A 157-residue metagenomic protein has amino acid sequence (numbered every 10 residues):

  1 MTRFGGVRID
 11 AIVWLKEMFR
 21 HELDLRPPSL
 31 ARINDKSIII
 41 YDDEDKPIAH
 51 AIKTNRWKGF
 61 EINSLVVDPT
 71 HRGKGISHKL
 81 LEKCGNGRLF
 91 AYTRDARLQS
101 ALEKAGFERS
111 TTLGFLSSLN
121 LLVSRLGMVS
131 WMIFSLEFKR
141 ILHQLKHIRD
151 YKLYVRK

Functional and structural regions predicted by a protein language model:
M1-P28, I39, M128, R149-K157: Short amphipathic alpha-helix that is part of the acyltransferase structural core
G6, V67, Y92-T93: Conserved residues at beta->alpha junctions
H21-P69: A conserved beta-strand-loop-helix scaffold within acyl/acetyltransferase catalytic domains
V67, R72-N86: Conserved acetyl-CoA-binding loop-helix of GNAT-fold acetyltransferases
G85-S100: Conserved GNAT acetyl-CoA-binding A-motif
Y92, E108-K139: Conserved catalytic-core motifs of GNAT/GCN5-like acyltransferases
L102-E103, F107: Conserved active-site tyrosine of GNAT-family acetyltransferases
I141-R149: Class I (Rossmann-like) S-adenosyl-L-methionine-dependent methyltransferase catalytic domain, capturing the SAM-binding
